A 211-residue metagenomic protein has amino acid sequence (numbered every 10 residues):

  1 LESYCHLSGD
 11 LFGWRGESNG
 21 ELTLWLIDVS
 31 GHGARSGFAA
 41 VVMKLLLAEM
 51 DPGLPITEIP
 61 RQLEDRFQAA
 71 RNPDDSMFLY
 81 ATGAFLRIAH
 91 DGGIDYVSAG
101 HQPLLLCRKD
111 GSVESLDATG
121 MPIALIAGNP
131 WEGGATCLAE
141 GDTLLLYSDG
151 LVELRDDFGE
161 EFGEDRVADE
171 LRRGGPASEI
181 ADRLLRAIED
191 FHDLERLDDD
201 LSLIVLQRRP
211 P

Functional and structural regions predicted by a protein language model:
L1-L145, D193-P211: … and, occasionally, acidic/histidine-rich disordered N-termini of signaling adaptors
L54-P60, R173-A181: Short, charged, surface-exposed loops that flank catalytic or proteolytic processing sites
L106-K109, R155-E161: Cytochrome P450 core scaffold surrounding the K-helix E-X-X-R motif and the conserved "meander" helix-loop region
V152: Catalytic/regulatory signature loops of cyclic-dinucleotide turnover enzymes and related class III nucleotidyl cyclases
E161-L171: Divalent-cation-assisted or electrostatically stabilized phosphate/pyrophosphate-binding catalytic cores
R183-L194: Low-complexity, intrinsically disordered Gly/Pro/Thr-rich segments
